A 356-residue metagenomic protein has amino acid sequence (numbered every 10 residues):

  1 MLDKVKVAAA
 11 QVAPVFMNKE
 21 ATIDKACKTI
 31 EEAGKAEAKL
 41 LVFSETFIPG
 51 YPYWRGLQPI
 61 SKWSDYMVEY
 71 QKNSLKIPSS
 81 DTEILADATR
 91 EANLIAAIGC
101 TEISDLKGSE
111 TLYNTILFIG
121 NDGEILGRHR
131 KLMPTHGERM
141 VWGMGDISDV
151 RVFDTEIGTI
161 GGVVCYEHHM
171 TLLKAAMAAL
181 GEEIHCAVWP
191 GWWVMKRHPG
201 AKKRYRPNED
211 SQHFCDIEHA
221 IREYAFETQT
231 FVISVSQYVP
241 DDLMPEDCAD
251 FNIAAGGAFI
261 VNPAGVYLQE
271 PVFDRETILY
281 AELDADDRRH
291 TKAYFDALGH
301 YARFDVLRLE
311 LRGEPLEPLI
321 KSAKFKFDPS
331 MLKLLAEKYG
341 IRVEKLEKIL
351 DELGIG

Functional and structural regions predicted by a protein language model:
M1-L40: N-terminal glycine-/serine-/threonine-rich phosphate-binding loop
K4-F16, T115, R128-R130, V152 (+2 more regions): Active-site-proximal beta-strand elements of phosphoester/diester hydrolases
K19, E31-D122, G191-E223, E227-T228: Cys-nucleophile CN-hydrolase/nitrilase-fold catalytic domain and related Cys-dependent amidase chemistry that acts on
L75-A97, T159, H168-L279, L346-L350 (+1 more regions): CN hydrolase (nitrilase-like) catalytic-core segments centered on the catalytic cysteine and neighboring Lys/Glu
I98-C100, N114-F118, R151, A258-I260 (+1 more regions): Short beta-strand scaffold segments in enzyme catalytic cores
D122, R128-H129, P271: Short hydrophobic alpha-helix segments
K131-G145, R275-Y294: A short, polar/charged loop-to-alpha-helix boundary motif
R151-E183, A187-W189, R288-G356: Cysteine/selenocysteine-centered motifs that mediate thiol-based redox chemistry or coordinate metal-sulfur cofactors
